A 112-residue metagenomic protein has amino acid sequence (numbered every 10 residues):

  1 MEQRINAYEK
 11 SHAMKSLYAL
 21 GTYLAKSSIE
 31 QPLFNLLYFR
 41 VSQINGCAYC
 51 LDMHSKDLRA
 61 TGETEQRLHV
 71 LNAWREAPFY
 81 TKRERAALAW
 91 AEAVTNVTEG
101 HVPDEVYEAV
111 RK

Functional and structural regions predicted by a protein language model:
M1-L36, S55-R59: Acidic, glycine/proline-rich low-complexity segments that act as flexible tails and inter-domain linkers
S11-S16, G46-C50, V97-D104: Short acidic alpha-helix initiation/capping motifs at coil-to-helix transition points, especially at protein N-termini
M14, L51-V70: Iron-sulfur (Fe-S) cluster-binding segments and ferredoxin-like electron-carrier domains, especially [2Fe-2S]
S16, N35-L36, R67-V70, W90-A93: Residue-level recognition of specific faces of alpha-helices
Q31-N35, Y49, Q66: Short, solvent-exposed positions on alpha-helices
L37, V41-H54: Short, thiol/selenol-centered motifs that function as redox-active sites or metal-ligating centers
V70-R111: Mid-chain, well-packed structural core segment of small domains
